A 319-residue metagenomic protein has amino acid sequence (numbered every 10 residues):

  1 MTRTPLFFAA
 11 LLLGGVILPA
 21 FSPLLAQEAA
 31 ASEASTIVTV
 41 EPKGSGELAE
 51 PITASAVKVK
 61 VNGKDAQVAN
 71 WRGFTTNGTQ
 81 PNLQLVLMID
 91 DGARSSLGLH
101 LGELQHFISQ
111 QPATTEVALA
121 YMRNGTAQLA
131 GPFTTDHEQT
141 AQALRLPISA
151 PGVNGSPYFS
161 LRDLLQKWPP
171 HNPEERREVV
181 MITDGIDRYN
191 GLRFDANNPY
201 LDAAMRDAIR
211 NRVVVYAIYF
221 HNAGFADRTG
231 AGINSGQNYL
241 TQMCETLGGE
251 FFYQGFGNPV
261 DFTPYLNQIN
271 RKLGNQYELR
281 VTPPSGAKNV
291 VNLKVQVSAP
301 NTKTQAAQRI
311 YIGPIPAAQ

Functional and structural regions predicted by a protein language model:
M1-P5: Positively charged n-region of N-terminal signal peptides that target proteins for export
F8-A20: Bacterial N-terminal signal peptides
P19-Q27: Signal peptide processing junction and immediate N-terminal pro/mature segment of secreted/exported proteins
A26-Q319: Scaffold/interface architecture of coatomer-like assemblies
